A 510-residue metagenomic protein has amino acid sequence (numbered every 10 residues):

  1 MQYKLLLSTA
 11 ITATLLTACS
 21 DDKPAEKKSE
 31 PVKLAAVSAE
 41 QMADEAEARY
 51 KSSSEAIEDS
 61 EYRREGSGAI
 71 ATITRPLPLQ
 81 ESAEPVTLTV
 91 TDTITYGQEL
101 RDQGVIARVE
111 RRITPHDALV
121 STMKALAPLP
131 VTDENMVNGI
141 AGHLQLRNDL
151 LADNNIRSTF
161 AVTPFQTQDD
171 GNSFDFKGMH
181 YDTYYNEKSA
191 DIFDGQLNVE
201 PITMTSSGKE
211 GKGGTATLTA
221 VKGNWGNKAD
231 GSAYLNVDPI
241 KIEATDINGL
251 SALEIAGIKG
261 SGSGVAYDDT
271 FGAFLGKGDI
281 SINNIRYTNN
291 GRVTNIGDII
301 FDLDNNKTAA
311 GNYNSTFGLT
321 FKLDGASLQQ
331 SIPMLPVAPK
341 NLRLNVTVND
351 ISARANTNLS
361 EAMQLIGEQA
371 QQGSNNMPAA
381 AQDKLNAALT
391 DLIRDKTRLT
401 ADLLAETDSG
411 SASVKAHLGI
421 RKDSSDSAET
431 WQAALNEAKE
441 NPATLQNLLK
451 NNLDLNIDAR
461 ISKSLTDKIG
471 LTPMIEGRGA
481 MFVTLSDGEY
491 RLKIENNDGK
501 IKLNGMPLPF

Functional and structural regions predicted by a protein language model:
M1-L6: Bacterial N-terminal signal peptides that target proteins for export
I11-A13: Repetitive helical segments and hydrophobic/amphipathic motifs
L15-A18: C-terminal motif of bacterial Sec signal peptides marking the signal peptidase cleavage site
D22-F510: Glycine-rich, small/hydroxylated-residue low-complexity segments
